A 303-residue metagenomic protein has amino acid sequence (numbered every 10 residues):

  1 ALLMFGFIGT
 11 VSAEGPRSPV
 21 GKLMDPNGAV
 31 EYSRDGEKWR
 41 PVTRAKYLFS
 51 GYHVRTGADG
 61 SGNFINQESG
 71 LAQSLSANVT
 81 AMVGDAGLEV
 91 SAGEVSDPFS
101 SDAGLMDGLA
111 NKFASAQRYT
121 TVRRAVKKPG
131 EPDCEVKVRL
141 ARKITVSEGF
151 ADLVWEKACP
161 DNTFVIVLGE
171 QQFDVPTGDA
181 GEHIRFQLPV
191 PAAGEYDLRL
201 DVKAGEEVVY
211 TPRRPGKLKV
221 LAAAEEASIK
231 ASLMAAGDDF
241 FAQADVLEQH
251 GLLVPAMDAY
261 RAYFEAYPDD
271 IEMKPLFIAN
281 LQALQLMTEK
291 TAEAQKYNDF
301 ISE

Functional and structural regions predicted by a protein language model:
A1-G6: Bacterial N-terminal signal peptides
E14-E37, S50-L71, L75-T120: Glycine- and acidic-residue-biased ligand/ion/polar-headgroup-sensing regions
E37-P41, G70-S74, G169-T177: Surface-exposed loop/edge segments in extracytoplasmic proteins
K38, R44, F186-Q187: Short, conserved secondary-structure segments in the cores of folded domains
D97-L233: Long, contiguous interaction/recruitment modules in multidomain scaffold/adaptor proteins
M234-E303: Alpha-helical protein-protein interaction scaffolds
